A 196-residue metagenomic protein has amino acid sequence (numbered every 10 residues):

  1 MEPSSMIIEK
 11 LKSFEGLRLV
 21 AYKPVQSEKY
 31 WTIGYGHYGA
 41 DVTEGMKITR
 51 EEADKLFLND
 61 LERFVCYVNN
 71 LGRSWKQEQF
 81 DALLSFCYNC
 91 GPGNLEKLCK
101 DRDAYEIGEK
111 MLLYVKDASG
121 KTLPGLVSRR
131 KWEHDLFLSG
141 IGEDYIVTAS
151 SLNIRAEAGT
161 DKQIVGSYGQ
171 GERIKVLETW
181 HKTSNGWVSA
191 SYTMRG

Functional and structural regions predicted by a protein language model:
M1-Y22, E28, H37, V42 (+4 more regions): Long, amphipathic alpha-helical surface segments
E28-Y30, F80, A149: Extracytoplasmic
T32-G34, A82-C87, E109-K110, K182: Structural recognition of the beta-strand scaffold that forms the well-ordered cores of secreted hydrolase catalytic
N59-N94: Active-site nucleophile-His-acid catalytic modules used for acyl/amide transfer and hydrolysis across diverse enzymes
R129-R130, L152-E157: Short, cationic motifs built from Arg/Lys/His that form the positively charged side of catalytic pockets
G142-N153, G166-Q170, L177-W180, S184 (+1 more regions): SH3-family beta-barrel domains
A158-Q163: Short alpha-helix capping/helix-loop boundary micro-motifs
S189-S191: Zinc-coordinating Cys/His ligand positions in small cysteine/histidine-rich zinc-finger domains
